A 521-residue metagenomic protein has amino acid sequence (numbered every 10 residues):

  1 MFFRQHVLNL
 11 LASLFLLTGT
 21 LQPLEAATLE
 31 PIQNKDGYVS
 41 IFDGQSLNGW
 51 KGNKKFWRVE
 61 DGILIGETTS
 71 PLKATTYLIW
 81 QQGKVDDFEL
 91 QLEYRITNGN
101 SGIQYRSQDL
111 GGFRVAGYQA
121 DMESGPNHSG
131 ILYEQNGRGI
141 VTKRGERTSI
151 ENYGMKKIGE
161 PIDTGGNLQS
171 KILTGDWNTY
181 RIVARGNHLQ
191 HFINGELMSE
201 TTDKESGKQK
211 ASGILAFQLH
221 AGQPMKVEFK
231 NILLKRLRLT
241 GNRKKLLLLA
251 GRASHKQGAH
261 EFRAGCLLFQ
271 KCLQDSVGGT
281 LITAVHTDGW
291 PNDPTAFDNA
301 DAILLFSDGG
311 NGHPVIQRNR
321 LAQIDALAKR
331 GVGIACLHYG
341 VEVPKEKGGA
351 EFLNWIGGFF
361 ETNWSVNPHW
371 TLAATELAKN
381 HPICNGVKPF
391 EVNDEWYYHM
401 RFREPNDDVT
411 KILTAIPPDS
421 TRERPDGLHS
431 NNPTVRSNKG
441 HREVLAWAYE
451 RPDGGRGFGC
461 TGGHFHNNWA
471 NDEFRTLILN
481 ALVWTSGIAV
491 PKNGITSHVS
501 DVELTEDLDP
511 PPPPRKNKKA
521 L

Functional and structural regions predicted by a protein language model:
M1-L11, T18-Q22: Bacterial N-terminal signal peptides that target proteins for export
L24-G241, L353, G358-E361, V366 (+1 more regions): Carbohydrate-interacting regions of secretory-pathway proteins
I65, Q104, Q119-M122, K245-A250 (+7 more regions): Structural recognition of the beta-strand scaffold that forms the well-ordered cores of secreted hydrolase catalytic
P71-L72, R95-G99, L110-G111, G125-H128 (+10 more regions): Solvent-exposed loop/turn segments at secondary-structure junctions within structured extracellular/periplasmic domains
G241-R243, A250, L268, T421 (+2 more regions): Extracellular ligand-binding/catalytic regions of CAZymes and related secreted enzymes and adhesion modules
L248-L249, S254-V343: Helical hinge/lid and interdomain linker segments adjacent to catalytic or ligand-binding clefts that mediate domain
G310-P389: A glycine-rich, often tryptophan-bearing local segment used as a flexible ligand/cofactor-contacting loop or short
E361-T362, V366-D453: Catalytic beta-strand/loop cores that center a nucleophilic Ser/Cys/Thr and support acyl-enzyme chemistry
